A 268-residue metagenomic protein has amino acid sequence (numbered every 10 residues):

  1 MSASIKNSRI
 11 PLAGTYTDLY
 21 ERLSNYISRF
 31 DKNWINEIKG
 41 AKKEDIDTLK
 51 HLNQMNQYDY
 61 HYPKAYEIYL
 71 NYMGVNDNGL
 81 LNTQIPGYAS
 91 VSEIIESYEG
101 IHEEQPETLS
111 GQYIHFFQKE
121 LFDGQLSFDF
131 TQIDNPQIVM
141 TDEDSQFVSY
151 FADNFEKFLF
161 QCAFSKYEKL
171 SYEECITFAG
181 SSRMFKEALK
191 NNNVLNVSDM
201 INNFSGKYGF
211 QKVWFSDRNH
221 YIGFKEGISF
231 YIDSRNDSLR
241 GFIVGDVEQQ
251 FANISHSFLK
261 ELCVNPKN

Functional and structural regions predicted by a protein language model:
M1-I133, K169-Y221, K225-I228, I232-S238 (+1 more regions): A surface-exposed partner-binding patch
Q137-Y172: Compact, glycine/acidic-enriched structural inserts
M140-F151, V247, E261-N268: A short, surface-exposed interaction/processing loop segment used at functional sites
G245-A252: Helix N-cap motif at beta-to-alpha junctions
